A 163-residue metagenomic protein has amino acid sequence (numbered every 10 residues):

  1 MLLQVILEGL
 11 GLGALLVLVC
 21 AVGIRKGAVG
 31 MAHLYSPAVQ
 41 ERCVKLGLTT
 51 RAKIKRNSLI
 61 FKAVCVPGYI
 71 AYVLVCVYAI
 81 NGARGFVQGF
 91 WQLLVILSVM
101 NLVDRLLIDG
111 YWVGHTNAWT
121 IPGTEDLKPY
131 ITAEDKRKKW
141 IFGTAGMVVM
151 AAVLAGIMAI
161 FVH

Functional and structural regions predicted by a protein language model:
Q4-G9, K62, G85-L93, K139 (+1 more regions): Residue-level signature of transmembrane alpha-helical entry/exit and packing/kink sites in multi-pass membrane
I6-G30, I96-W112: Hydrophobic alpha-helical membrane-embedded segments
A21-K45: Membrane-interface helix-loop junction between the first two transmembrane segments
Q40-I54, I121-K139: Short membrane-interface loop/juxtamembrane segments of multi-pass integral membrane proteins
S58-Y78, K139-V153: Core segments of transmembrane alpha-helices that mediate helix-helix packing or line hydrophobic substrate/ligand
L97-D109, I131-M150: C-terminal halves and exits of single transmembrane alpha-helices
R105-E125: Juxtamembrane non-transmembrane "cap" segments at the membrane-aqueous interface of multi-pass membrane proteins
L154-H163: Juxtamembrane boundary at the C-terminal end of a transmembrane helix
